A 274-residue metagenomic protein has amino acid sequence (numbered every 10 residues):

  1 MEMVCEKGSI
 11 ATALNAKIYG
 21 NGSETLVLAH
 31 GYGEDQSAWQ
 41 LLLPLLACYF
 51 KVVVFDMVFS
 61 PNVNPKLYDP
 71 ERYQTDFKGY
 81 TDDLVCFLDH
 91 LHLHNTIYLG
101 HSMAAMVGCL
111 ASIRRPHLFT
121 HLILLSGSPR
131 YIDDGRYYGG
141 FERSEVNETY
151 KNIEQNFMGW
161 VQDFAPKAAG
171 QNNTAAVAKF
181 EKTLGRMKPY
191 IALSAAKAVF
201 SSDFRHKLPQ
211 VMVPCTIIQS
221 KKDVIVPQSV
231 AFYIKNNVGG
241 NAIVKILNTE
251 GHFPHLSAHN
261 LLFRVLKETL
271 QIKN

Functional and structural regions predicted by a protein language model:
K7-L14, V53-L99, M103, R264: Active-site loop/oxyanion-hole signature of alpha/beta-hydrolase fold enzymes
T12-D69, F87: Conserved HGGG/HGGXW glycine-rich cap/lid loop of the alpha/beta-hydrolase fold
H30-Y32, T96, G100-S102, S220: Conserved alpha/beta-hydrolase "nucleophile elbow" surrounding the catalytic nucleophile
C109-R114, L118-Q155: Flexible "cap/lid" loop of the alpha/beta hydrolase fold
D133-F141, K151-P209: Conserved alpha/beta-hydrolase catalytic His-Asp/Glu region
V211, I217-Q219, D223: Short beta-strand/loop motif that positions the catalytic acidic residue of the alpha/beta-hydrolase fold
Q228-H252: Catalytic histidine neighborhood in serine/cysteine hydrolases with alpha/beta-hydrolase-type architecture
E250-F263: Catalytic histidine-centered segment of alpha/beta-hydrolase-like enzymes
